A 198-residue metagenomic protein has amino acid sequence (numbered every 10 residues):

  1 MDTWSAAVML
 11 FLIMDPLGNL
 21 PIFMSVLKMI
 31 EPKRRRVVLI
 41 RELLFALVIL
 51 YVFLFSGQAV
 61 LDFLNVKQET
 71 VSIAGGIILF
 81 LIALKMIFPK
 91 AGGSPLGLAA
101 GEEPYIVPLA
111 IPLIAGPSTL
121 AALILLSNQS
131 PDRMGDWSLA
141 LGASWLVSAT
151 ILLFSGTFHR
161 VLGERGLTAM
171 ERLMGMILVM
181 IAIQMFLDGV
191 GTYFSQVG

Functional and structural regions predicted by a protein language model:
M1-I13, P89-A110: Small-residue-enriched transmembrane helix starts and helix-helix packing motifs in multi-pass inner-membrane proteins
D2-N19, Q68-L79, D136-S148: Structural signature of hydrophobic alpha-helical transmembrane segments
D2-V52: Juxtamembrane transmembrane-helix termini in multi-pass membrane transport proteins
V8-F11, L20-L27, G93, V107-P112 (+1 more regions): Generic transmembrane alpha-helix signature in multi-pass membrane proteins, especially transporters/channels
M9, Y51-S56, I114-L125, L178-S195: Hydrophobic alpha-helical transmembrane segments in multi-pass integral membrane proteins
R36-M86: Membrane helix-loop-helix hairpins that form the core translocation module of multi-pass transporters
G57-K67, L123-D136, R160-E164, G189-G198: Membrane-interface helix termini and inter-helical loops of multi-pass transporters
I78-L98, A182-T192: Transmembrane helix exit motif
